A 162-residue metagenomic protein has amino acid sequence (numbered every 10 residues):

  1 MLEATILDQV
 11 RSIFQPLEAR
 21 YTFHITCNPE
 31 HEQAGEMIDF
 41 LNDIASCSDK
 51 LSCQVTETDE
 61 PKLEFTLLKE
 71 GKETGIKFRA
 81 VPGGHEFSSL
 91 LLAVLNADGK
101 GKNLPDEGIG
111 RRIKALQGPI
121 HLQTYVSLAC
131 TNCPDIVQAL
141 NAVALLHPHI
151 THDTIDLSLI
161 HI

Functional and structural regions predicted by a protein language model:
E3-Q15, R111-L116: An N-terminal amphipathic alpha-helical segment
Q15-F40, L116-P148: Local sequence-structure signature of Cys/Sec-based thiol-disulfide redox active-site neighborhoods
C27, T154-D156: Residue-level recognition of beta-strand->loop/alpha-helix junctions
I44-L51, A139-T154: Conserved helix-turn-beta segment immediately C-terminal to the redox Cys motif in thioredoxin-like folds
T58-I76: Structural micro-motif
E70-K100: Non-catalytic, surface beta->alpha helical segment in thiol-disulfide oxidoreductase systems
K100-L116: Long, charged amphipathic helices and adjacent flexible linkers at domain junctions
I160-I162: Conserved small/polar residues in nucleotide/adenosyl-binding loops
